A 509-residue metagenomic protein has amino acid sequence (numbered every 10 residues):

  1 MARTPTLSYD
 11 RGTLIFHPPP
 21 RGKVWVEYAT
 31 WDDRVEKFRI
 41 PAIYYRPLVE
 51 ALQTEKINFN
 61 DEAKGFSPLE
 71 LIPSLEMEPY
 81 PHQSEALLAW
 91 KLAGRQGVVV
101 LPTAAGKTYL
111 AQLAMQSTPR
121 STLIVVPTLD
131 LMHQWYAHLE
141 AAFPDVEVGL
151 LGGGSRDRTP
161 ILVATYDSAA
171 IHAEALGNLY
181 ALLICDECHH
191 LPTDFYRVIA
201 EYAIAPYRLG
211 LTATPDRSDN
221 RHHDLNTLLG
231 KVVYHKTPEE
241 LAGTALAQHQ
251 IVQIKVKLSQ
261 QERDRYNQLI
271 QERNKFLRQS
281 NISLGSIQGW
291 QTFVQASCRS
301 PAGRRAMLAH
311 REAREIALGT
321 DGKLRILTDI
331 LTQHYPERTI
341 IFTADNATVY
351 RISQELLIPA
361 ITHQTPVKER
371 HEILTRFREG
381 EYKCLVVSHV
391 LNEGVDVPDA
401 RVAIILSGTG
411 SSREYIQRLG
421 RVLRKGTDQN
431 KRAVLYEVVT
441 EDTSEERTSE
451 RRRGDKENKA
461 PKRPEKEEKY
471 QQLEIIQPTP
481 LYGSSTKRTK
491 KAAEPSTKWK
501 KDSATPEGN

Functional and structural regions predicted by a protein language model:
M1-E85, K491, W499-D502, E507-N509: Accessory DNA-engaging acidic/polar modules
A93-M115: Walker A/P-loop
H133, E147-D157, R338-F342, A347-R351 (+2 more regions): Conserved helicase ATPase core of P-loop NTP-dependent helicases/translocases
G152-L182, T193-V198: Conserved helix/coil segment N-terminal to the catalytic DExD/H
Y180-A181, V386, E393-T409, E414 (+1 more regions): A short beta-strand element within the Helicase C-terminal
H189-H249: Post-DEXD/H (motif II) to motif III coupling segment of the RecA-like Helicase ATP-binding lobe
Q288-P366, R370: Conserved helicase/translocase motor-coupling segment
V422-E450: Conserved segment of the helicase C-terminal RecA-like domain
